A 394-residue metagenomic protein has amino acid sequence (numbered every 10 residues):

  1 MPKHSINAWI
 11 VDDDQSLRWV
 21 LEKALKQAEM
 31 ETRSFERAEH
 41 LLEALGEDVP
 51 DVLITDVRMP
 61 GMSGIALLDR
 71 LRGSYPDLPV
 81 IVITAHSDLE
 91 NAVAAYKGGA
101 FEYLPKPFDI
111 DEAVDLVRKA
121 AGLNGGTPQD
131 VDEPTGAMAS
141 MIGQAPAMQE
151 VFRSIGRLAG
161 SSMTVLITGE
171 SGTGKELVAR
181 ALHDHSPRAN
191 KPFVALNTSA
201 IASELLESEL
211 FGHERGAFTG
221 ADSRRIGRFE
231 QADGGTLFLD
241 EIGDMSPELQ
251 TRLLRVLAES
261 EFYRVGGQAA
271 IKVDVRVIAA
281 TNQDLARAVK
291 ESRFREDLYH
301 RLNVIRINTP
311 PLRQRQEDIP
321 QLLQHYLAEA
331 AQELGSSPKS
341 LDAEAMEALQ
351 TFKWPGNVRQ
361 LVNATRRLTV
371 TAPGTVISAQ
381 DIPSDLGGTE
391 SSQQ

Functional and structural regions predicted by a protein language model:
R18, P60, T84, D88 (+1 more regions): The feature encodes the CheY-like receiver
E36-R37, S63-A66: Acidic catalytic/metal-coordinating carboxylates
D56, T84, E241: Active-site residues of response regulator receiver
I110-E170: Flexible nucleotide-interacting loop at or near the entrance of a catalytic core
D111, D115-K119, R188-K191, G266-R276 (+1 more regions): Nucleotide-binding/hydrolysis machinery
S154-T219, E230-S246, P311-Q316, A364: Conserved post-Walker A coupling segment in P-loop NTPases
